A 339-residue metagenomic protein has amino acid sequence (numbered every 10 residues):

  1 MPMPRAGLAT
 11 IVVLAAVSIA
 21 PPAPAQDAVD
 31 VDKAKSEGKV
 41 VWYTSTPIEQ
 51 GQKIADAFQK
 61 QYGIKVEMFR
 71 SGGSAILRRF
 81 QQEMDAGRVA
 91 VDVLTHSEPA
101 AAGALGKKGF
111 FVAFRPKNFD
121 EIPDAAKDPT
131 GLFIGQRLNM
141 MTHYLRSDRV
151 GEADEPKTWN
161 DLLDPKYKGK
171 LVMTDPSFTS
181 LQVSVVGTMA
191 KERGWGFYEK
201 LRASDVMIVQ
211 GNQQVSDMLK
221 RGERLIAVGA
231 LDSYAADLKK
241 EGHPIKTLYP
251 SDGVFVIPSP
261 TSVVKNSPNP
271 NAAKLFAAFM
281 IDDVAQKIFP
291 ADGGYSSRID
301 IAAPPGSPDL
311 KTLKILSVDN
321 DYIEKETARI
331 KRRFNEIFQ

Functional and structural regions predicted by a protein language model:
I19-A25: Sec/Tat signal peptide C-region and signal peptidase I cleavage site
A25-V41, Q59-K60, D164-G169: Immediate post-signal peptide segment of exported/extracytoplasmic ligand-binding proteins
V41-A55, E67-Q81, V89-E223: Extracytoplasmic ligand-binding site segments that recognize negatively charged/polar headgroups
A100-A104, L225-P244: A ligand-binding cleft/hinge motif common to bilobed small-molecule-binding domains
D124, L138-N139, E199-R202, I208-V209 (+3 more regions): Periplasmic-binding protein-like
T142-R149, V186-G187, I257-N269, I288-F289: A bilobed periplasmic-binding-protein/Venus flytrap-type ligand-binding module shared by bacterial periplasmic
Y167-S177, M280-A303: Periplasmic-binding protein-like
A303-Q339: Extracellular/periplasmic bilobal clamshell ligand-binding domains
